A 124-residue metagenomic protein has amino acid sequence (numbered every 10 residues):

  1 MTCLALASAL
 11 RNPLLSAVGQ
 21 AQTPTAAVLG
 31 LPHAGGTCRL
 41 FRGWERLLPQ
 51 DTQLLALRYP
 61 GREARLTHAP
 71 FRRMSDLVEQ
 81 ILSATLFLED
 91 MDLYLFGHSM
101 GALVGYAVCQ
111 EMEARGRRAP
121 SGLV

Functional and structural regions predicted by a protein language model:
M1-V124: Domain-scale detector for complete catalytic domains at protein termini or as standalone homologs
